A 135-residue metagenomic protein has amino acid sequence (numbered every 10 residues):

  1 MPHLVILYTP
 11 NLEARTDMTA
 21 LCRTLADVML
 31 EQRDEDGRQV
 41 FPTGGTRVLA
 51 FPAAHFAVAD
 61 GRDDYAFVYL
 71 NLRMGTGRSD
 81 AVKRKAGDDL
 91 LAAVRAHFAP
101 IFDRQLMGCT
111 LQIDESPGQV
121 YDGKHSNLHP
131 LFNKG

Functional and structural regions predicted by a protein language model:
M1-G135: A domain-level signal for the structural core that forms small-molecule/cofactor-binding pockets and catalytic centers
